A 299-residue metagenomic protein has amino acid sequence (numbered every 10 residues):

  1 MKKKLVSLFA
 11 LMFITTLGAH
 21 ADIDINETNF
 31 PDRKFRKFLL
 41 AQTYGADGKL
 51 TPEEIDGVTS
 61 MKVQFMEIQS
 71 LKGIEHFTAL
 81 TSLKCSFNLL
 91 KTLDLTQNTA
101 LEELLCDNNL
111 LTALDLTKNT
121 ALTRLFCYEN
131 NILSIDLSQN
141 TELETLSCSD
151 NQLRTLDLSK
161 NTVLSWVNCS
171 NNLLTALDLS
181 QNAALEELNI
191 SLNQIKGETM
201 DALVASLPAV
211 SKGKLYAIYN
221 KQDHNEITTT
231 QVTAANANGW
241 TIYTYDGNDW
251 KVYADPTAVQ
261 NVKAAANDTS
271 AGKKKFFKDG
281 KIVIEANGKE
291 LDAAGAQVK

Functional and structural regions predicted by a protein language model:
K2-S82, Q97-T99, T120, Q139-T141 (+2 more regions): N-terminal capping/linker segments that flank leucine-rich repeat
V58, L80, L90, L101 (+9 more regions): Conserved hydrophobic position(s) of the canonical leucine-rich repeat
M66, N88, N109, C127-N130 (+4 more regions): Consensus "Asn ladder" position of solenoid repeat domains
L71-I74, L93-L95, L114-L116, I135 (+3 more regions): Canonical leucine-rich repeat
L105, F126-Y128, S147-S149, T257-K299: C-terminal outer-membrane/trafficking sorting elements
V167-N168, L174-L179, A183-L192, G197-M200: Acidic, glycine-rich calcium-binding repeat modules characteristic of RTX/beta-roll and related beta-solenoid repeat
